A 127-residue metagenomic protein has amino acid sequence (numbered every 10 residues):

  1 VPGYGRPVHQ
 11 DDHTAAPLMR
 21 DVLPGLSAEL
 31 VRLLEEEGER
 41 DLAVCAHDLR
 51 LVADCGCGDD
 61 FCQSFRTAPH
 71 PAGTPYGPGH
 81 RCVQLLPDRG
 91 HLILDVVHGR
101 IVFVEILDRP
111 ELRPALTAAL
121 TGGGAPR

Functional and structural regions predicted by a protein language model:
V1-R81, A115-R127: N-terminal domain-onset segments
H80-R127: Short, compact, well-ordered microdomains
